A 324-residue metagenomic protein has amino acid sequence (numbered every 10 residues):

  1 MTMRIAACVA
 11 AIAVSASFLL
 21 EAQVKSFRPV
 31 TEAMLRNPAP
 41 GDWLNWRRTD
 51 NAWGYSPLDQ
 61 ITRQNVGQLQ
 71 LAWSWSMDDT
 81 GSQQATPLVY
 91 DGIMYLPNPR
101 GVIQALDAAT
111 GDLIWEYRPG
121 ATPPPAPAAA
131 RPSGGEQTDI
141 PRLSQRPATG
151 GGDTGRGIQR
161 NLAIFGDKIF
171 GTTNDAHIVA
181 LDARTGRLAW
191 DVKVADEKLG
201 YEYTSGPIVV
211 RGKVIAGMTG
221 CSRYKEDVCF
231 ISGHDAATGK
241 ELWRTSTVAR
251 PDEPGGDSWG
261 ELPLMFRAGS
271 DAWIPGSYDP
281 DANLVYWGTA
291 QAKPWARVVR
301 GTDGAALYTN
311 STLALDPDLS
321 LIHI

Functional and structural regions predicted by a protein language model:
A6-S17: Bacterial N-terminal signal peptides
R28-L71, R250-D252: Blade/loop signatures of beta-propeller domains
W43-R47, S82-V102, D139, G150-H177 (+4 more regions): Repeat-blade elements of multi-bladed beta-propeller folds
P57-D79, S144-R146, W259-G260: A short helix->beta-strand "capping" segment at the edge of beta-propeller domains
A108-T110, A183-T185, A236-T238, P317-D318: Short loop/turn segments that connect beta-strands within beta-propeller blades
P119-F165, T173-I231, L242-L264: Asp-box/WD-like beta-propeller blade repeats and closely related beta-sheet repeat scaffolds
V228-K240, A305-L319: Beta-propeller blade signature
I322-I324: Conserved small/polar residues in nucleotide/adenosyl-binding loops
